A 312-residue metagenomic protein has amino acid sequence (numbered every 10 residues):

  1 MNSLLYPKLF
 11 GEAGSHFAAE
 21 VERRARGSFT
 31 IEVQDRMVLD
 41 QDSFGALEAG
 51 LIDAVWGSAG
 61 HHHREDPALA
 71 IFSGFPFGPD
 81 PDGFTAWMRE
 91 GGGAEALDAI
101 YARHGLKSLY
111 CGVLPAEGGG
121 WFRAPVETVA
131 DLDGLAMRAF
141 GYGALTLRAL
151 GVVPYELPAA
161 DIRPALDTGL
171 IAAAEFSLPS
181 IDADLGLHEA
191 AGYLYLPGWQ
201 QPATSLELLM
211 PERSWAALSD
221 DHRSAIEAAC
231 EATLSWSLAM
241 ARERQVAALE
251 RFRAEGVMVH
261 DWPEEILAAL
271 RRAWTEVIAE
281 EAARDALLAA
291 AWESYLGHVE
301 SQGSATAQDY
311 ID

Functional and structural regions predicted by a protein language model:
M1-F84, A99-D312: N-terminal secretory/targeting leader peptides
D82-G92: A short acidic, glycine-rich active-site loop that binds or catalyzes chemistry on phosphate/adenosine moieties
